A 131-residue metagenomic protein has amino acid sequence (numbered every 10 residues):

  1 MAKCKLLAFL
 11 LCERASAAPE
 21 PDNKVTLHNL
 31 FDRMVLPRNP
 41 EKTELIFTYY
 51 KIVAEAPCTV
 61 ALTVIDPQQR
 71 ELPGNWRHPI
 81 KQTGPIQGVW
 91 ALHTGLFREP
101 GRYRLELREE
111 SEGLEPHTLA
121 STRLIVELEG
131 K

Functional and structural regions predicted by a protein language model:
A2-K131: Contiguous segments within soluble domain cores/interaction surfaces
